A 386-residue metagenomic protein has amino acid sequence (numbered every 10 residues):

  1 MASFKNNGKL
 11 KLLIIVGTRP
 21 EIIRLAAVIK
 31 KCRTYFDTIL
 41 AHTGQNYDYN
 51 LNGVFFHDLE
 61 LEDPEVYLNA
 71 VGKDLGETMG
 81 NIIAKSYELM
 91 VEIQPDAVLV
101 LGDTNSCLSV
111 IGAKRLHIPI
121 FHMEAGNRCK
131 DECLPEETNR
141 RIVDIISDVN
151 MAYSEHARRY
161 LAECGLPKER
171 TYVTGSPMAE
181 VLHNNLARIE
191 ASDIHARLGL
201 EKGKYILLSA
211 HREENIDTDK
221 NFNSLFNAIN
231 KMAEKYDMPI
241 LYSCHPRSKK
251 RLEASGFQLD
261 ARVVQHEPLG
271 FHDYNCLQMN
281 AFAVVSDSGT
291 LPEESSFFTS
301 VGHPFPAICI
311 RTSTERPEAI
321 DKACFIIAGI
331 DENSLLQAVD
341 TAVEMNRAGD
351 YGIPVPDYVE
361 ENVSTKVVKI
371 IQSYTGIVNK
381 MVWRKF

Functional and structural regions predicted by a protein language model:
M1-M238, S248-F386: Nucleotide-activated sugar donor-binding and catalytic core shared by glycosyltransferases and related lipid-linked
